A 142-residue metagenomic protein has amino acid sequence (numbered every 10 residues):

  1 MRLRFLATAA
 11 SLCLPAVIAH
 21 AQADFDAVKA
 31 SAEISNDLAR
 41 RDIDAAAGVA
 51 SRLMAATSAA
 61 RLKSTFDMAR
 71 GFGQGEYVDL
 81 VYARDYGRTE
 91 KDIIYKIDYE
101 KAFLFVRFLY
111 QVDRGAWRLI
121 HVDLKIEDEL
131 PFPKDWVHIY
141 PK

Functional and structural regions predicted by a protein language model:
M1-A10: Bacterial N-terminal signal peptides that target proteins for export
L12-L14, A46, P131: Alpha-helical transmembrane segments and their juxtamembrane interfaces
L14, I18-R40: Short, low-complexity N-terminal intrinsically disordered segments enriched in polar/charged residues
F25-A32, D44-D92: Short solvent-exposed beta->alpha transition segments
D42-I43, A116: Residue-level recognition of short, well-ordered coil/turn positions that link secondary-structure elements
R84-K142: Exposed beta-sheet edge and beta->alpha loop/turn motif
